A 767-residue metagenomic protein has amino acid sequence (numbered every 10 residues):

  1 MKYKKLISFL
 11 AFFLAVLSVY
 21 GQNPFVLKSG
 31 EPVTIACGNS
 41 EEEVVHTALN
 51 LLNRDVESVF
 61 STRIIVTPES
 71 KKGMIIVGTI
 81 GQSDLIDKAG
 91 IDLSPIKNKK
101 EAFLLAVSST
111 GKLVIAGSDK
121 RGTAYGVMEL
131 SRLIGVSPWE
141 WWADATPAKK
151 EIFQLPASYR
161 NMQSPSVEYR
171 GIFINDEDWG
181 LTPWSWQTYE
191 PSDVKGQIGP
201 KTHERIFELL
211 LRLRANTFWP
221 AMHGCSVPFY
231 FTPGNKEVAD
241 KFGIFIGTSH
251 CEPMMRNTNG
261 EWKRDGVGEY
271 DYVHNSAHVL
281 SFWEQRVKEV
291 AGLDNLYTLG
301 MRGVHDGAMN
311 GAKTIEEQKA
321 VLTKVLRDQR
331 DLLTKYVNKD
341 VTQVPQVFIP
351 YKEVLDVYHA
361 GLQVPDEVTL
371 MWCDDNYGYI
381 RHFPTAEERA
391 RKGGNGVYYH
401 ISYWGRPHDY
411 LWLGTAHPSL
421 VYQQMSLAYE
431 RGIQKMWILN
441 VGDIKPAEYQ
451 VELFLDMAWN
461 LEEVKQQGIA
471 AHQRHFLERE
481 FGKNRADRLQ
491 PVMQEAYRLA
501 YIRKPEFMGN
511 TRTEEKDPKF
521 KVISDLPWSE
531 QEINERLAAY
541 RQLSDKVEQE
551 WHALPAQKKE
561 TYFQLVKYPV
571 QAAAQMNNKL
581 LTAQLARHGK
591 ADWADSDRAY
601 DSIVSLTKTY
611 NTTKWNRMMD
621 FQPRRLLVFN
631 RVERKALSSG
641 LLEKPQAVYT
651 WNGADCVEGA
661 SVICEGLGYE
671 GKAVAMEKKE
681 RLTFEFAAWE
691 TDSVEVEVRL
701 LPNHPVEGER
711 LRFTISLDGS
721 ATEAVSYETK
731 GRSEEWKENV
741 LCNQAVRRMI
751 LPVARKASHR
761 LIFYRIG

Functional and structural regions predicted by a protein language model:
M1-P24: Bacterial Sec-dependent N-terminal signal peptides
Q22-S164: Contiguous, structured surface segment used for ligand recognition
T110-A145, F231-M255, R264-K288: Hydrophobic or amphipathic alpha-helical targeting/insertion segments
V114-G117, D178-P200, N216-S226, E261-H278 (+5 more regions): The substrate-binding groove and active-site-proximal loops of carbohydrate-active enzymes, especially glycoside
W139-K195, K201-A221, G393-G396: An acidic-aromatic substrate-binding cleft motif
A145-E151, Q473-R631: C-terminal non-catalytic alpha-helical accessory regions
K149-L155, H223, Y230, E237-K241 (+3 more regions): Gly/Pro-rich turn-and-neighbor structural signature
P623-G767: Extracytoplasmic
